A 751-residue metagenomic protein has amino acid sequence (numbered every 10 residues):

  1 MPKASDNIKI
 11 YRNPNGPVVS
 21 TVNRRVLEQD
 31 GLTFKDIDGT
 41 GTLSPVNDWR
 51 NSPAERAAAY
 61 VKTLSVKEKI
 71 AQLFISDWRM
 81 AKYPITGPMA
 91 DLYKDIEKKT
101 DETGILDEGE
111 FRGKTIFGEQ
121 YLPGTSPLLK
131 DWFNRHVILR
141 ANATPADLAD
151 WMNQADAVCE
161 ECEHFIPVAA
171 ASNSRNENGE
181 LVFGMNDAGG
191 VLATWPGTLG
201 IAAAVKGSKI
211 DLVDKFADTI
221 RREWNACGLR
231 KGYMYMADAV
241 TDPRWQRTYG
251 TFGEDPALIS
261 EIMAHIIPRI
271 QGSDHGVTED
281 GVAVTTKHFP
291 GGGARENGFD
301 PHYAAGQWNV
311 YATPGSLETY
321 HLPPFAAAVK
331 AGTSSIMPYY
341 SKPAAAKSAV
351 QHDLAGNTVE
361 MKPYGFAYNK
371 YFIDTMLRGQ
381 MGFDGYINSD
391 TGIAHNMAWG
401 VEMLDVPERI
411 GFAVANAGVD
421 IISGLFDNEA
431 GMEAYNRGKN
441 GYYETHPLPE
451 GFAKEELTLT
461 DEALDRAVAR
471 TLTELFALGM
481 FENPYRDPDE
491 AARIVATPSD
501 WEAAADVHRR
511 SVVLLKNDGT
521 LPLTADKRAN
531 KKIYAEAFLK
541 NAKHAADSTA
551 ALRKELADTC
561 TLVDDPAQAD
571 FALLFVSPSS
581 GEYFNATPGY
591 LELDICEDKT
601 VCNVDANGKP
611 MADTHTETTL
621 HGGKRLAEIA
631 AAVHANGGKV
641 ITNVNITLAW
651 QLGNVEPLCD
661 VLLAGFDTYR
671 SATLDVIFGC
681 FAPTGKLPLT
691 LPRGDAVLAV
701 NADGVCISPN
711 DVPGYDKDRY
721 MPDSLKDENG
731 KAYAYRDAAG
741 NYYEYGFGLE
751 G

Functional and structural regions predicted by a protein language model:
M1-G751: Glycoside hydrolase catalytic-domain context in secreted enzymes
